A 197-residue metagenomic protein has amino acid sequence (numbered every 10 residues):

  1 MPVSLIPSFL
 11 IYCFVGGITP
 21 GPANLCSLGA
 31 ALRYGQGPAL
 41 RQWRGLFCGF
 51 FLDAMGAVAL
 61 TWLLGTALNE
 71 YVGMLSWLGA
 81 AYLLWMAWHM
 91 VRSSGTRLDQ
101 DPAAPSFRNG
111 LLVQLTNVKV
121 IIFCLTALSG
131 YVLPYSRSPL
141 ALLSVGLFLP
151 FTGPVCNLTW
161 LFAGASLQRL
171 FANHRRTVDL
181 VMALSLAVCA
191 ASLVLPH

Functional and structural regions predicted by a protein language model:
P2-G73, T126-V145: Juxtamembrane transmembrane-helix termini in multi-pass membrane transport proteins
S4-L5, A191-H197: Juxtamembrane boundary at the C-terminal end of a transmembrane helix
F14, I18, F51-L52, W88 (+3 more regions): Hydrophobic/aromatic residues within the transmembrane alpha-helices of Major Facilitator Superfamily
G37-N109, A163, L170: Membrane helix-loop-helix hairpins that form the core translocation module of multi-pass transporters
Q114-I122, A127: Selected transmembrane alpha-helices and immediately adjacent juxtamembrane segments of polytopic inner-membrane
F162-S185: Interfacial loop-to-transmembrane junctions
